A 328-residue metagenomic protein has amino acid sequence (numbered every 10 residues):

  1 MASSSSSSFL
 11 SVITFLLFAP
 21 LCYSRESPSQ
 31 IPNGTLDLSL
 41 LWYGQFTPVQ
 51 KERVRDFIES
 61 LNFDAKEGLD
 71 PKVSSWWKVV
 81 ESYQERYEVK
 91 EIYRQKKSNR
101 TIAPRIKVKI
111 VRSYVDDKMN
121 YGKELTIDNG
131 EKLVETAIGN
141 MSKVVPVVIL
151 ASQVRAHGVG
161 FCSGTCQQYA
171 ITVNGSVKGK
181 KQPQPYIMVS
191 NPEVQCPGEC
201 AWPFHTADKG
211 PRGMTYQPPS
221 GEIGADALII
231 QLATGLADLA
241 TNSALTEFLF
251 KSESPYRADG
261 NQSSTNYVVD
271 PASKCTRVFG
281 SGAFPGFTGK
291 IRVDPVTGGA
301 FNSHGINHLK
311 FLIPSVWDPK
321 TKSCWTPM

Functional and structural regions predicted by a protein language model:
S6-S24: Cleavable N-terminal signal peptides of Sec/SRP-targeted secreted and luminal proteins
S8, D37-L40, P146-V148: Mobile, glycine-rich extracellular loop/lid and propeptide segments that shape or gate substrate/ligand access
Y23-E135: N-terminal carbohydrate-binding/catalytic regions of secreted carbohydrate-active enzymes
L41-Q45, V79, V148-V154, V189-V194 (+2 more regions): Active-site-proximal beta-strand/loop segments in catalytic clefts of secreted hydrolases
I58-A65, A137-I138, S152, L232-L236 (+1 more regions): Sec/Tat-exported extracytoplasmic proteins
R94-G213, Q217: Metzincin-family zinc-dependent endopeptidase catalytic domain
N174-M328: Catalytic cores of secreted/periplasmic or lumenal enzymes
